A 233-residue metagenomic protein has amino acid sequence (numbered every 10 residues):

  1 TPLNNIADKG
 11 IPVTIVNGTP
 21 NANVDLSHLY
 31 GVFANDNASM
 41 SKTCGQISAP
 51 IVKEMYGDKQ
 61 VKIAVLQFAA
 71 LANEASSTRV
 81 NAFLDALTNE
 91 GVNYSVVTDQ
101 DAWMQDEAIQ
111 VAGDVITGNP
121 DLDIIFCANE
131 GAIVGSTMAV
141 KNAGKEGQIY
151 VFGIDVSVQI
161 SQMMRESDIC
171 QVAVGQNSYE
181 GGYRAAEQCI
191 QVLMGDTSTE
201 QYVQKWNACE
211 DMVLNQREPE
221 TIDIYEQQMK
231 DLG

Functional and structural regions predicted by a protein language model:
T1, Q67-T78, C127-E130: Extracytoplasmic "Venus flytrap"
T1-V13, A82-F83, V97-M163: Hydrophobic alpha-helical
P2-S39, D58, S157-E166, C170: Flexible loop/hinge segments that line or gate small-molecule binding clefts
P12-N17, G31-A34, K62-Q67, V96-T98 (+3 more regions): Structural recognition of the beta-strand scaffold that forms the well-ordered cores of secreted hydrolase catalytic
T19-N23, A38-S39, A69-N73, D101-Q105 (+3 more regions): Solvent-exposed loop/turn segments at secondary-structure junctions within structured extracellular/periplasmic domains
V32-V61, A108-I109, V156-S161, Q176-D196: Hydrophobic alpha-helical segments within soluble ligand-binding/sensing domains
M40-I47, E74-N93, V111, G135-A139: Short, solvent-exposed amphipathic alpha-helices that sit in or adjacent to ligand/effector-binding or catalytic
K62-A70, A86, N177-G233: Hinge/cleft segment of the Venus flytrap/periplasmic-binding protein
